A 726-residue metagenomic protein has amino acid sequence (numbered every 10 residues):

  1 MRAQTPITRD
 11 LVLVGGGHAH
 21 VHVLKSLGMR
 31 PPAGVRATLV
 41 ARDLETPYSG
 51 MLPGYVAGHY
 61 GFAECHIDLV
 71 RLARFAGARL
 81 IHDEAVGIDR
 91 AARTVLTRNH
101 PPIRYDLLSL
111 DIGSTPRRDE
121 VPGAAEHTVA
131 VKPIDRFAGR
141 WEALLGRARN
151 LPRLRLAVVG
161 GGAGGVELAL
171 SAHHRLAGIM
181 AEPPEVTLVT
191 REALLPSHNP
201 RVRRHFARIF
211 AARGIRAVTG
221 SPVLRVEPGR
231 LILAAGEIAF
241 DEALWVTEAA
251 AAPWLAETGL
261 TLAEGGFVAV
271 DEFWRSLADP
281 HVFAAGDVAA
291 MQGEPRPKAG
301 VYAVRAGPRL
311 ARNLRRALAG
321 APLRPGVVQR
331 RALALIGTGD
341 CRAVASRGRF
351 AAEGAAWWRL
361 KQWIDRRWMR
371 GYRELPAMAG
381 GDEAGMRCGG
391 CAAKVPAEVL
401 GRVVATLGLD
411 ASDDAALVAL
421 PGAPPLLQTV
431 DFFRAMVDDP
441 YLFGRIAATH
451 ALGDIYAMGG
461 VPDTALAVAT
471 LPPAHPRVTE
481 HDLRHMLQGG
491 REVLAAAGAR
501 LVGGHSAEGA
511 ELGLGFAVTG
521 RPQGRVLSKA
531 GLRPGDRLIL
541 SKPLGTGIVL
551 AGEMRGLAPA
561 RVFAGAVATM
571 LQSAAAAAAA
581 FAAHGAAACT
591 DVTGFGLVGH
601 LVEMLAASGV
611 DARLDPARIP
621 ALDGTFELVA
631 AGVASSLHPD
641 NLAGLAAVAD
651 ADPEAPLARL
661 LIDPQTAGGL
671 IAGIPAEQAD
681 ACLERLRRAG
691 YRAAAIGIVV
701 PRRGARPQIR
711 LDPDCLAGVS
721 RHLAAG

Functional and structural regions predicted by a protein language model:
R2-R79, A157-V158, V166-P200: Beta1-alpha1 glycine-rich phosphate/pyrophosphate-binding loop at the start of Rossmann-like nucleotide-binding domains
R2-T8, F75-A157, L233, L244: FAD-binding core/adjacent interface of flavoenzyme oxidoreductases
I7, D340-G381: C-terminal auxiliary extensions adjacent to catalytic cores
L80-G87, A91, I103, H174-E272: A Rossmann-like FAD-binding core segment of flavoenzymes
E126-P152, R230, E237-R305, A411: FAD-site-proximal beta/loop scaffold in flavoenzymes
G266-F283, V327, A343-R349, A416-V418: FAD-binding beta-loop-beta segment adjacent to the flavin cofactor pocket
V288-G337: A conserved FAD-binding loop/helix module that cradles the flavin
G380-G726: Helix-biased detector of long, well-ordered alpha-helical tracts
